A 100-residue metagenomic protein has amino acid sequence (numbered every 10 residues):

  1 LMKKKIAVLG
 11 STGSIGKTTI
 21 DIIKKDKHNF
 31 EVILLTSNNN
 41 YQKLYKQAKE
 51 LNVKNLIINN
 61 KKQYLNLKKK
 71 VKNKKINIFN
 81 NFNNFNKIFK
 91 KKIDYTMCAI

Functional and structural regions predicted by a protein language model:
L1-K3, K72-N73: Generic N-terminal leader/processing signal
M2-K54: N-terminal Rossmann-like dinucleotide-binding module
L9, L35, N59, F79 (+1 more regions): Structural motif
G10, S14, N39, K62 (+2 more regions): Conserved active-site and cofactor/substrate-binding residues in soluble primary-metabolism enzymes
T18-D21, Q47, N66, K87 (+1 more regions): Alpha-helical scaffold segments in soluble metabolic enzymes
K43-N80: Conserved N-terminal catalytic core of the sugar/cofactor nucleotidyltransferase
K68-I100: A structured beta-alpha segment of the ubiquitous adenosine-cofactor-binding alpha/beta core
